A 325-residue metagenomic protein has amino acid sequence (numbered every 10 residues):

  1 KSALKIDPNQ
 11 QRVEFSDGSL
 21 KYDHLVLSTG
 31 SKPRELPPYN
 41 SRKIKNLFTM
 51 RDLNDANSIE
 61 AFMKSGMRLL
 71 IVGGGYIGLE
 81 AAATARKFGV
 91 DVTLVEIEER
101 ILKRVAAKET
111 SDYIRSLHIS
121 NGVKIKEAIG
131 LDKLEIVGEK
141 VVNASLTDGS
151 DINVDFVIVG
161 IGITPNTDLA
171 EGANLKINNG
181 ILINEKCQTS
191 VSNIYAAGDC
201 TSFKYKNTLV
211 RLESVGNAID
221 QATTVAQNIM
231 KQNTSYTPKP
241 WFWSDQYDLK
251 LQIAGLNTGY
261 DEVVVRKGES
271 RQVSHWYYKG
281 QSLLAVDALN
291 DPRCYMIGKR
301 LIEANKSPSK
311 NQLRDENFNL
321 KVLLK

Functional and structural regions predicted by a protein language model:
K1-Q11, E127-K140: A conserved short coil-to-beta-strand element within the FAD-binding core of flavoproteins
L20-K32, V72, I152-G162, A222 (+1 more regions): Short hydrophobic core segments
T29-F88: Glycine-rich dinucleotide-binding loop and its adjacent helix/turn
K43-S65, G138-S145, S150-T224: FAD-site-proximal beta/loop scaffold in flavoenzymes
I59, S307-K325: Cysteine/selenocysteine-centered motifs that mediate thiol-based redox chemistry or coordinate metal-sulfur cofactors
Y76-K133, S214-V215, P238-W243: Rossmann-like dinucleotide-binding cores of NAD(P)H-dependent redox enzymes
C200-M296: Mid-to-C-terminal Rossmann-like scaffold of FAD/NAD(P)H-dependent oxidoreductases
P292-N311: A short, polar/charged loop-to-alpha-helix boundary motif
